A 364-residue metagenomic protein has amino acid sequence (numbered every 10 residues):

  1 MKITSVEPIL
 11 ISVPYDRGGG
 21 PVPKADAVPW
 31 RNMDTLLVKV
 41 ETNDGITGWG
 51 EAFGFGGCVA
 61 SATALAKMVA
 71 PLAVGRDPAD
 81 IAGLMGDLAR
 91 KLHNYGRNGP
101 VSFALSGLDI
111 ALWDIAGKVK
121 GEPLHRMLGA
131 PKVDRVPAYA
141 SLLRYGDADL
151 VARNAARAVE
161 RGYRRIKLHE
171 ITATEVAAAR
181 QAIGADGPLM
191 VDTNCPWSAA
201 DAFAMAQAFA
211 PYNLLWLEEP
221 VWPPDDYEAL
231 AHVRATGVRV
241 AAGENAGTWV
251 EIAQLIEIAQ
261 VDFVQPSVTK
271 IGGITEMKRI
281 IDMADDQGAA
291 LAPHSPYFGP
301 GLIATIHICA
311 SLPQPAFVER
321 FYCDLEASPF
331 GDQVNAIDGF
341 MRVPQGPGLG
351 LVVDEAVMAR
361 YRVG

Functional and structural regions predicted by a protein language model:
M1-T4, P8-G20, P29-M33, N43 (+1 more regions): Flexible C-terminal active-site loop/helix
I3, G45, V69, L108 (+7 more regions): Conserved, mostly hydrophobic/aromatic
E41-V119: Metal- or metallocofactor-binding catalytic centers and their adjacent structured scaffolds across diverse enzyme
C58-T63, Q254-E257, E276-R279, P300-S311 (+1 more regions): Histidine/acidic-residue-rich catalytic or RNA/ligand-binding cores of hydrolases and nuclease-related proteins
Y95, V119-R144, A178-R180, G184-P188 (+1 more regions): N-terminal small/glycine-rich loop or linker at the start of catalytic domains across soluble metabolic enzymes
R135-L150, T193-S198, A241: Active-site mouth loops of central-metabolism enzymes
R157-I166: Catalytic domains of carbohydrate-active enzymes, especially glycoside hydrolases
L168, A173-P300, A336: Catalytic core of soluble alpha/beta enzymes
